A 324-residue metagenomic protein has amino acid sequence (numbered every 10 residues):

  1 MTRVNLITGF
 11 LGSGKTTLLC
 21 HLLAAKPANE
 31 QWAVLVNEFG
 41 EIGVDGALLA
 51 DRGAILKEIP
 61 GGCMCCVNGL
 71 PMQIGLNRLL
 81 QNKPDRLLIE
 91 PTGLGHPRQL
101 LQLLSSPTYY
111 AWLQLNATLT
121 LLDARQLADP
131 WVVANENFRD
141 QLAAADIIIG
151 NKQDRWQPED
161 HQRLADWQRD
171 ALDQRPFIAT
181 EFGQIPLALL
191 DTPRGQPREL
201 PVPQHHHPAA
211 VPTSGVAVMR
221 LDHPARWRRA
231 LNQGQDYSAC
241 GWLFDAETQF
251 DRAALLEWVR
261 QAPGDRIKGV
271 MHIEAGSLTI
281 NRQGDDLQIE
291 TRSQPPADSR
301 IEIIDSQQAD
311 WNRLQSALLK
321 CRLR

Functional and structural regions predicted by a protein language model:
T2-T8, S13, T17-W131: Nucleotide-state-sensitive switch-loop elements of NTP-binding domains
R3, N68-P71, H96, N137 (+4 more regions): Helical mechanochemical/support elements of P-loop NTPase systems and associated helical scaffolds
A33, L88, L113-D123, L142-Q153 (+1 more regions): Conserved beta-strand/loop subsegment of P-loop NTPase cores
L100, V133-A134, D160-L164: Residues at alpha-helix caps and immediate loop-helix transition turns in enzyme cores, especially N- and C-cap
P107-L113, F138-R139, A165-L172: A short alpha->loop->secondary-structure connector
A128-A144, G150: Flexible active-site lid/hinge loop adjacent to a nucleotide/diphosphate and Mg2+-phosphate binding pocket
I147, R155-A297, Q307-N312, A317-R324: C-terminal accessory "lid"/substrate-recognition subdomains
E302-I304: A short beta-strand structural signal in non-transmembrane regions
